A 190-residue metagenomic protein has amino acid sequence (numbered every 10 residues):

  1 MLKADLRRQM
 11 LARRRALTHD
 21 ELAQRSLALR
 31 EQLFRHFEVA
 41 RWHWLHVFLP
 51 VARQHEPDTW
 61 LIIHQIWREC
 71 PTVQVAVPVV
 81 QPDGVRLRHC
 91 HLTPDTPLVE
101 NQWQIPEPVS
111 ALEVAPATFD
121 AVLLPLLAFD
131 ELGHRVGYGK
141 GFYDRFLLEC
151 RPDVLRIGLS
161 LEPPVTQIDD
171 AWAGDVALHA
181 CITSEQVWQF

Functional and structural regions predicted by a protein language model:
M1, A12-R15, L112, A117-V122 (+2 more regions): Surface-exposed, charge/polar-rich loops and edge strands
M1-V114: N-terminal active-site beta-alpha-beta segment that forms phosphate/nucleotide-binding and substrate-recognition loops
L6, L29, F142-Y143, A177: Internal, well-ordered alpha-helical segments in soluble enzyme and binding-protein domains
M10, V47, V75, L123 (+2 more regions): A residue-level signal for conserved active-site and pocket-lining positions in enzyme catalytic cores
L49, V79, H91, E107 (+3 more regions): Short, structured patches in soluble enzyme cores that scaffold and shape functional sites
P50-R53, L127-E131: Short glycine-rich anion-binding loops that position phosphate/pyrophosphate groups of nucleotides and phosphorylated
P57-H64, G133-L147: Short Gly/Thr/Asp-enriched flexible loops that form oxyanion-binding sites at enzyme active sites
H91-P94, G137, G141, W172: Short, surface-exposed, charged loop/turn segments at secondary-structure junctions
